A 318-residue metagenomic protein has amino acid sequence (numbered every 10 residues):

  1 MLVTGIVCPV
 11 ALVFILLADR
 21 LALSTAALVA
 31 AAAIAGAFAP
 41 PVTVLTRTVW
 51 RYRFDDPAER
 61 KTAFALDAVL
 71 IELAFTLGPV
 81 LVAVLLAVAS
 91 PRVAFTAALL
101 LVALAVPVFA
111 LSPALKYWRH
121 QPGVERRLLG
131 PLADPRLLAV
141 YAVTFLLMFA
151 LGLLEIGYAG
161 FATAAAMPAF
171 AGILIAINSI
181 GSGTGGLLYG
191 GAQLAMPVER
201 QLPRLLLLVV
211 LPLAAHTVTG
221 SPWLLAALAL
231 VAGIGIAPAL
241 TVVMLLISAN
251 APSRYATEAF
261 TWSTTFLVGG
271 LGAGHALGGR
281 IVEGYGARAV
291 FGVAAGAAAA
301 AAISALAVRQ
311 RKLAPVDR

Functional and structural regions predicted by a protein language model:
V7-A22, L208-G220: C-terminal ends and interior cores of transmembrane alpha-helices in multi-pass membrane transporters/permeases
S24-V42, F145, L225-P238: Hydrophobic core of transmembrane alpha-helices in multi-pass small-molecule transporters, especially MFS/SLC-type
A33-L73: Cytoplasmic helix-loop-helix junction between adjacent transmembrane helices in 12-TM secondary transporters
P40-F54, Y158, P238-A251: Intracellular juxtamembrane helix-capping segments at the cytosolic ends of symmetry-related transmembrane helices
L86, T184-V198, V282: Helix-to-loop junctions at the C-terminal end of transmembrane segments in multipass secondary transporters
P131-I175: Helix-loop boundary and gating motifs at the non-cytosolic
E199-V243: C-terminal transmembrane helical hairpin of 12-TM major facilitator-type secondary transporters
R254-Y285: A late C-terminal transmembrane helix in Major Facilitator Superfamily
